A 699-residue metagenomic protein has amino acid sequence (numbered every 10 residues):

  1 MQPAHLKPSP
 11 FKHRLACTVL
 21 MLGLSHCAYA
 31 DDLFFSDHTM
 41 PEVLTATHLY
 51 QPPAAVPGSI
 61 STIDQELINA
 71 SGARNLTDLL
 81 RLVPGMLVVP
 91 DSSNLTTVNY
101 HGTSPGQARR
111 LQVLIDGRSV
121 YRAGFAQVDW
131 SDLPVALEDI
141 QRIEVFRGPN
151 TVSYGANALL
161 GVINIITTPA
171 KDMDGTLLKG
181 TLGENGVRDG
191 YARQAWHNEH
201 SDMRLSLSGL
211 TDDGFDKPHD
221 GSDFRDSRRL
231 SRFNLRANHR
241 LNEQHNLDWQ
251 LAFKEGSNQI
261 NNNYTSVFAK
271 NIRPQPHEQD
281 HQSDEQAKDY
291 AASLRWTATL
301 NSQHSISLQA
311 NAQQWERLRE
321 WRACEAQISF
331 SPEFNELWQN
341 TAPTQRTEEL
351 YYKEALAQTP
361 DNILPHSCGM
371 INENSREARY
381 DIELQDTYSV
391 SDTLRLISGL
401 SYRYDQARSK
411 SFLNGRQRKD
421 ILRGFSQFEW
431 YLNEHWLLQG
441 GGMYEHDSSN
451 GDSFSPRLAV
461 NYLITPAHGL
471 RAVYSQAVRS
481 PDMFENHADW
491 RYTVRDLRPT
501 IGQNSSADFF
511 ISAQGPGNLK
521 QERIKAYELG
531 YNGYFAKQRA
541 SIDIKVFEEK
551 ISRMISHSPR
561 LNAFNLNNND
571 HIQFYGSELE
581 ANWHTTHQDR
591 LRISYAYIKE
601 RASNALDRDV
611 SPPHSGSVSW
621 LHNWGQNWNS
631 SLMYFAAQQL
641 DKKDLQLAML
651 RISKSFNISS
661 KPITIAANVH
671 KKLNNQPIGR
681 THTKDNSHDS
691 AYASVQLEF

Functional and structural regions predicted by a protein language model:
M1-A73, T77-V83, A195-W196, S231 (+3 more regions): N-terminal Sec signal peptide and the immediately downstream disordered periplasmic leader that contains the TonB box
M40, L49, T77-S119: Extracytoplasmic beta-strand/coil segments of soluble accessory domains associated with Gram-negative outer-membrane
L76-L79, T96-G102, L111-D116, W130-L133 (+3 more regions): N-terminal periplasmic accessory domains that precede and gate Gram-negative outer-membrane beta-barrel machines
S119-R147: Short acidic/polar hinge/loop motifs at secondary-structure boundaries that mediate gating or recognition
T151, N164, K171-M173, K179-T181 (+3 more regions): Periplasmic-side early beta-strands and strand-to-turn transitions of outer-membrane beta-barrels
A195, R240, E285, A472 (+3 more regions): Conserved C-terminal beta-signal and adjacent last beta-strands/turns of outer-membrane beta-barrel proteins
S305-N311, W315-R319, L463, R471 (+3 more regions): Membrane-embedded beta-barrel scaffold of Gram-negative outer-membrane proteins
D392, L396-I397, Y431-E434, A540-I551 (+4 more regions): Gram-negative outer-membrane beta-barrel transporters
